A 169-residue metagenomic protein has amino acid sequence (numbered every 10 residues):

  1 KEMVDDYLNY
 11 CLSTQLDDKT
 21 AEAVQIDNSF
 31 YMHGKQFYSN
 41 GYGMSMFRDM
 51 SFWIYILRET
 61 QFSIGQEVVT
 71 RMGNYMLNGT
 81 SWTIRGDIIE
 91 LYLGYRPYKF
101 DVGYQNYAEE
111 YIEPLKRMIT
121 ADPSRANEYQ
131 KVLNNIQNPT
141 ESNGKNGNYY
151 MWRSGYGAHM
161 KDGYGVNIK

Functional and structural regions predicted by a protein language model:
K1-K169: Extracellular polysaccharide-recognition and catalytic grooves
